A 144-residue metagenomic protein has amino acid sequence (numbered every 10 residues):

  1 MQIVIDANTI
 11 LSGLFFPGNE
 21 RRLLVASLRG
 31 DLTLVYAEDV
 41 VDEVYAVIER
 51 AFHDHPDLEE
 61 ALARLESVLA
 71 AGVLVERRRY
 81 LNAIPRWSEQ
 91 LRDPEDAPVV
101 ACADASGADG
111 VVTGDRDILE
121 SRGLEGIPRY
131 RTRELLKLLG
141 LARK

Functional and structural regions predicted by a protein language model:
M1-Y36: Short, well-structured N-terminal submotif of metal-dependent ribonuclease cores
I10-L11, D42, I118-E120: Short, active-site-adjacent cap segments at secondary-structure transitions
F15, S27, I48, R122-E125: Short, flexible helix/strand-to-coil boundary loops that buttress conserved ligand/catalytic motifs in alpha/beta
E20-L23, F52, P128-Y130: Glycine-rich, phosphate-binding/catalytic loops in enzymes
A26-T33, E38-R86: PIN-domain endoribonuclease scaffold, especially VapC-family toxins
E38-D39, G114-R116: Short secondary-structure boundary segments
V73-G110: Active-site neighborhoods of divalent-metal-dependent phosphate/nucleic-acid chemistry enzymes
D93, D104-D109, R116-K144: Acidic, PIN/NYN-like endoribonuclease modules and their adjacent C-terminal/linker elements
